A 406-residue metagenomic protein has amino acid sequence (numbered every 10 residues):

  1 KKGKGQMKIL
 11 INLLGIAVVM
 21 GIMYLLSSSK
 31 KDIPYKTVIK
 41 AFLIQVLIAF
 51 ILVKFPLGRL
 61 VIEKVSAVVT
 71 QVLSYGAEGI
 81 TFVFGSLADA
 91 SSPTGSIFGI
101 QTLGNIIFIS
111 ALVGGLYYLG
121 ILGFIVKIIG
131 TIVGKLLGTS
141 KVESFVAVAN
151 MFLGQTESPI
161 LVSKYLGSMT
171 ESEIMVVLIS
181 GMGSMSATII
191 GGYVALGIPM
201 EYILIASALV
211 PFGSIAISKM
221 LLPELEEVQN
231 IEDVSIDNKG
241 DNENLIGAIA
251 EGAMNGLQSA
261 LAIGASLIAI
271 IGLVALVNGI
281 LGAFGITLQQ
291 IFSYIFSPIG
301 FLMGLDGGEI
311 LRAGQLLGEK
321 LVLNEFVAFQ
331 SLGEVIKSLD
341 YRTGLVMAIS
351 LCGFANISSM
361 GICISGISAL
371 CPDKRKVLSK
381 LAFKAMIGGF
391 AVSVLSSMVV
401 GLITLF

Functional and structural regions predicted by a protein language model:
M7-A17, Q101, T287, M347-S359: Structural signature of hydrophobic alpha-helical transmembrane segments
M7-G99, G247-A250, I263-A275, C371-P372 (+1 more regions): N-terminal alpha-helical transmembrane segments of multi-pass membrane transport and channel/translocase proteins
I16-L26, A41-V53, I106-G115, A187-G192 (+5 more regions): Hydrophobic core segments of alpha-helical transmembrane domains in multi-pass membrane transport and ion-translocation
Y75-T139: Hydrophobic alpha-helical hairpins/lids featuring a short glycine-rich hinge
K127-L161, V228-A248, Q289-Y294, K320-L321: Juxtamembrane inter-helical linkers in multi-pass membrane proteins
L136-V194, A313-V399: Alpha-helical membrane segments and immediately flanking helix-loop junctions that form or couple to the substrate/ion
P211-S259: Long, contiguous bundles of hydrophobic transmembrane helices that form the permeation core of multi-pass
M254-K337: Transmembrane helical segments that form the transport core of multi-pass membrane transport proteins
